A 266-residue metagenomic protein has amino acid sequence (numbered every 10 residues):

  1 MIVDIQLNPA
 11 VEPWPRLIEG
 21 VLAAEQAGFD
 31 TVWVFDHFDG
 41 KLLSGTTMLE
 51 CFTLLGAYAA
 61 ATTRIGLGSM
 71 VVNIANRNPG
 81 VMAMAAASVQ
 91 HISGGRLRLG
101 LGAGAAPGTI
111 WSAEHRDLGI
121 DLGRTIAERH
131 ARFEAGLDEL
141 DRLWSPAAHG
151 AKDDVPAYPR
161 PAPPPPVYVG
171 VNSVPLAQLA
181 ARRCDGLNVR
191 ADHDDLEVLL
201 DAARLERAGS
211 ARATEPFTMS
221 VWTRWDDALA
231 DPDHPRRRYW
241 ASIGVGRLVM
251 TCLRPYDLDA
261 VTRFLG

Functional and structural regions predicted by a protein language model:
M1-G266: Active-site-adjacent structural elements that line small-molecule/cofactor binding pockets in enzymes
